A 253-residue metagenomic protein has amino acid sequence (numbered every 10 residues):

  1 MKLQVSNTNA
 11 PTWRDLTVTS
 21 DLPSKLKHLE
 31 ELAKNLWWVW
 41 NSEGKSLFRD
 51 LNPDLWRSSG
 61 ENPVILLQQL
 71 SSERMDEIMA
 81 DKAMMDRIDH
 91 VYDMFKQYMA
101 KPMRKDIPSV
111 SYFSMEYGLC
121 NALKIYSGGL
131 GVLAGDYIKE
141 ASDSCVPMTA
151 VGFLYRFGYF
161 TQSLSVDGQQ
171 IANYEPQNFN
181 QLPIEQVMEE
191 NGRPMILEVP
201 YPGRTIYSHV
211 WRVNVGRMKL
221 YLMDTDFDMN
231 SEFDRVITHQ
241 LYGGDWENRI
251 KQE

Functional and structural regions predicted by a protein language model:
M1-E253: Catalytic cores of carbohydrate-active enzymes across secretory and cytosolic contexts
